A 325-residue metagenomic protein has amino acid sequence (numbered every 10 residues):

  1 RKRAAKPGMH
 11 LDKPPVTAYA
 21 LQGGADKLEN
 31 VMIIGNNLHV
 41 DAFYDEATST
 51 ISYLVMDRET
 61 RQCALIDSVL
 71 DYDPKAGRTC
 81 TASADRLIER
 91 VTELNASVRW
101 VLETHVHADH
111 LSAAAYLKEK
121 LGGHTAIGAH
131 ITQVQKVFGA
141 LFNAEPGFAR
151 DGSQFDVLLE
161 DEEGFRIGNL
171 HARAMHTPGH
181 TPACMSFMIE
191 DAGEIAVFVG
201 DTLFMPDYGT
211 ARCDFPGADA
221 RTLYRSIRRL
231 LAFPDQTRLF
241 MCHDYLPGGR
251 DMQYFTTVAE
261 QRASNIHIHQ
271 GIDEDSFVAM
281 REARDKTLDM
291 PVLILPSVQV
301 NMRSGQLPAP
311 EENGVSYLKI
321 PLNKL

Functional and structural regions predicted by a protein language model:
R1-N30: N-terminal amphipathic/basic-hydrophobic helices that include classical n-h-c signal peptides and signal-anchor
Y19, D26-H39, H130, R225-R238 (+1 more regions): Accessory terminal helices/loops
I33-S97, F187-G200: Conserved beta-strand hairpin/beta-sheet module of binuclear metal-dependent hydrolase folds, prominently
V40-F43, L54, E162-A192, A232: Core dinuclear metal-dependent hydrolase active-site scaffold
C63, L70-H171, E194-I195, S264: Active-site HxH/HxHxD metal-binding segment of metal-dependent hydrolases
S68-L70, V106, H130-I131, H180-T181 (+3 more regions): Active-site metal-binding loops of divalent metal-dependent hydrolases
V101-L111, M175-C184, F240-L246: Histidine-centered catalytic micro-motifs
Y208-P234: Active-site-adjacent loop/tail segments of enzyme domains
